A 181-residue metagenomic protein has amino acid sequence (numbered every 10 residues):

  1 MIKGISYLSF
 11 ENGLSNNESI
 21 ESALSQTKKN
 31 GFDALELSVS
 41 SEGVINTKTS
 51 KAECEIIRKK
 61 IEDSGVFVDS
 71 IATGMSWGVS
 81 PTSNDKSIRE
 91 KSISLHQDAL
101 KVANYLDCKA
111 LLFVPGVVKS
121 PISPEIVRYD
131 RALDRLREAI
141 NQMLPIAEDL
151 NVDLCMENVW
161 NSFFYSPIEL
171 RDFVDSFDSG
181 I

Functional and structural regions predicted by a protein language model:
M1-Y105, N141, W160, S179: N-terminal pre-domain/capping segments
E18-E21, K60-D63, P81-I181: Active-site acidic/histidine proton-transfer and metal-coordination neighborhood in alpha/beta enzyme cores
